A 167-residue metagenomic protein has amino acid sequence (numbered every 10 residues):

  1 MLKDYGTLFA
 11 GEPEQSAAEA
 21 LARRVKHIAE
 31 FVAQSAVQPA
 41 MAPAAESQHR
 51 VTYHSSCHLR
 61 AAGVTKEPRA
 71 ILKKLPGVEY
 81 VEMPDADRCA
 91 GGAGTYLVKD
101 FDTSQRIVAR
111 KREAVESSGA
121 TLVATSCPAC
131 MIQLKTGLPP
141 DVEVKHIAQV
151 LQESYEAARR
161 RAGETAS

Functional and structural regions predicted by a protein language model:
M1-S167: Iron-sulfur cluster-binding electron-transfer modules in prokaryotic oxidoreductases
